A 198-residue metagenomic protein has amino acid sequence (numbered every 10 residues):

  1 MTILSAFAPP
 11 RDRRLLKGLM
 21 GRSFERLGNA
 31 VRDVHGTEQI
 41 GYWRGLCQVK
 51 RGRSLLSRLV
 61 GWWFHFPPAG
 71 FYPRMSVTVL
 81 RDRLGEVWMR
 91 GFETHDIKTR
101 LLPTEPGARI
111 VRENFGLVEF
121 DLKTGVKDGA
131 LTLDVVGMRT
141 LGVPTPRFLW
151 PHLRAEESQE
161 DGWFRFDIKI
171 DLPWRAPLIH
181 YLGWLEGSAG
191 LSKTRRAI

Functional and structural regions predicted by a protein language model:
T2-Q159, F164-I170, Y181, K193-T194: Soluble ligand-binding/transfer domains with enclosed cavities or grooves
D171-R175: Exposed beta-sheet edge/beta-hairpin loop segments within beta-rich domains
A176-E186: Short, compact, well-ordered microdomains
E186, K193-I198: C-terminal functional extensions of proteins
